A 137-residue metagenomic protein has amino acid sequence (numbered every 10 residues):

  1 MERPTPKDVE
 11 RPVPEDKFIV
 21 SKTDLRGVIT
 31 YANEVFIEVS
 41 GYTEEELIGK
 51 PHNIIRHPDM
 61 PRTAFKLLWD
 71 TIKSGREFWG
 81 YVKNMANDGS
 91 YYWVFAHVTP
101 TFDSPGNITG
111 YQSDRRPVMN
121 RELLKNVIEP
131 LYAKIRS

Functional and structural regions predicted by a protein language model:
M1-R11: Short, charged amphipathic alpha-helical "coupling" segments at sensory-output junctions in signaling proteins
I19, F78-K83: PAS and PAS-like sensory modules
I29-T30: Conserved hydrophobic beta-strand signature of PAS-family and PAS-like sensory domains
F36-L47: PAS/PAS-like sensory domain cap-loop motif
I48, P58-K73, E122-L124: PAS/Per-ARNT-Sim sensory domains
E77, A86, Y91-W93, G110: Beta-strand residues that line the small-molecule/cofactor-binding core of sensory signal-transduction domains
K83-D88, F102-D103: PAS-family sensory domains
H97-Y111, R116-N126: Short loop/turn elements at sensory-signaling interfaces that couple input to output
